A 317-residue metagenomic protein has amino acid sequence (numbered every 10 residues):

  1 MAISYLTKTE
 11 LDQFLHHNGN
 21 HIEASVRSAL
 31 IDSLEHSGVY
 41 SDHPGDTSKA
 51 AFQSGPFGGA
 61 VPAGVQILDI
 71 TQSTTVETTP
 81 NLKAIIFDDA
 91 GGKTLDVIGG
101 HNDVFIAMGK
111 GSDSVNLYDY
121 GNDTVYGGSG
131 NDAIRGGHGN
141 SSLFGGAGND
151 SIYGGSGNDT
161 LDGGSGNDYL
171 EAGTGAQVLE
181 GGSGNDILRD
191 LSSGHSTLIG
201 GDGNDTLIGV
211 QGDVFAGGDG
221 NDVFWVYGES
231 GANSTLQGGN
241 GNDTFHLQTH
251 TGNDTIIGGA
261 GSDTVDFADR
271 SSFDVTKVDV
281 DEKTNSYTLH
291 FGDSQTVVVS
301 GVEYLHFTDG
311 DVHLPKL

Functional and structural regions predicted by a protein language model:
M1-K49, S54, T75-T78, K83 (+8 more regions): GD-rich hexapeptide-repeat beta-solenoids
F57-G59: Surface-exposed, low-complexity/disordered Ser/Thr/Gly/Pro/Asn-rich loops and linkers
T78, F87-D89, V97-G99, A107-M108 (+19 more regions): Glycine-centered beta-turn/loop sites at beta-strand termini
S112, N122, N131, N140 (+13 more regions): Consensus positions within tandem repeat domains that build extended binding/scaffold surfaces
S294-V297: Beta-sandwich interaction modules
V302-L305: Repeat-associated, polar segments at repeat-unit boundaries in modular proteins
